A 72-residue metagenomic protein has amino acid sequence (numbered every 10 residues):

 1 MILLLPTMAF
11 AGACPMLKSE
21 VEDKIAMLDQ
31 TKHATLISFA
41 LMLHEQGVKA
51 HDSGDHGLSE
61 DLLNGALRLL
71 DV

Functional and structural regions predicted by a protein language model:
L4-V72: Long, charged/polar, soluble alpha-helical segments
